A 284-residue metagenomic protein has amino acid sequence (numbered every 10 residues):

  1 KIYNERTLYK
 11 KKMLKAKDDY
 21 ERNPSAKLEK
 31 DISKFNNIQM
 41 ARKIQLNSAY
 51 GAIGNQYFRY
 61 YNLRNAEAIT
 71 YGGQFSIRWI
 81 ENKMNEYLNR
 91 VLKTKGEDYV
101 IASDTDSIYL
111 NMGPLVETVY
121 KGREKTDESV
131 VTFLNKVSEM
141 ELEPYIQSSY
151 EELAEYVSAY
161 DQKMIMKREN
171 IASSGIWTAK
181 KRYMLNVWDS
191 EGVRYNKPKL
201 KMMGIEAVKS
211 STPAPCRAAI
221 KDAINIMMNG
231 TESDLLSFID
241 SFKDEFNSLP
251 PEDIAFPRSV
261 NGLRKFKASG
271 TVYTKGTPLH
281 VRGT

Functional and structural regions predicted by a protein language model:
K1, L46, P213-A214: Secondary-structure junction/capping motif
K1-L14: Conserved catalytic alpha/beta cores of large enzymes that bind or transform nucleotide phosphates and polynucleotides
E5, N36-I53, T105-I108: Short coil-to-beta-strand
Y9, S48, L110-M112, R168: Hydrophobic side chains in beta-strands
K11-P24, I44-F58: Active-site-adjacent bridging/hinge elements
K17-K34, I38-R42, N62, T70-Q74 (+2 more regions): DNA-dependent DNA polymerase catalytic subunits
G51-Y57, L110-N111, E117-Y120: Short acidic/His/Gly/Ser-rich catalytic and metal-binding motifs that mark active-site loops of diverse hydrolases
N55-A68: Inter-lobe coupling/hinge region of RecA-like P-loop helicase motors
